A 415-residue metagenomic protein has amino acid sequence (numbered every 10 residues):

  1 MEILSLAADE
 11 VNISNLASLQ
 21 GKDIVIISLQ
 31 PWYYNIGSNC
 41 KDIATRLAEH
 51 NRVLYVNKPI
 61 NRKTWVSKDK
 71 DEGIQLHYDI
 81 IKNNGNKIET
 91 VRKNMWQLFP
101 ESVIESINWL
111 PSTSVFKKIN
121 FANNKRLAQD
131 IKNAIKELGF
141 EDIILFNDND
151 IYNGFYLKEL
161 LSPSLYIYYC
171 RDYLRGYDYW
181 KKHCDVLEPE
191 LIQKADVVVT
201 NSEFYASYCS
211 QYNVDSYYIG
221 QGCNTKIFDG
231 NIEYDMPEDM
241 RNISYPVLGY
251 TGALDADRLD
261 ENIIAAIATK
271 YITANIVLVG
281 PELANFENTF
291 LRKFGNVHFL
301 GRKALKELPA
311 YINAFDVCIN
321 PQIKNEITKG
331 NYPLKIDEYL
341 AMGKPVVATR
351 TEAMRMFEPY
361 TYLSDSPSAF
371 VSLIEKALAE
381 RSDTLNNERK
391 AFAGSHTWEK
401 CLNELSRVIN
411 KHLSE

Functional and structural regions predicted by a protein language model:
Y34-S38, K306-Y311, C318-L340, A348-P359: Nucleotide-sugar-dependent
I43, R126-K136, K181-V198: Membrane-proximal helix-turn-helix segments that form the acceptor-binding/catalytic region of lipid-linked
F155, A195-Y218: A short, active-site helix/loop in glycosyltransferases that binds the activated sugar's phosphate group
F204, I219-T225, N231: Carbohydrate-associated surface elements
M240-R258, A268: Conserved donor-binding/catalytic core segment of Leloir-type glycosyltransferases
F286-A310: Nucleotide-activated donor-binding/catalytic signature segment of Leloir-type glycosyltransferases, i.e., the conserved
R355-K376: Change "using UDP/GDP/dTDP sugars" to "using nucleotide sugars
S382-K411: A charged, aromatic-enriched C-terminal amphipathic alpha-helix characteristic of glycosyltransferases across folds
